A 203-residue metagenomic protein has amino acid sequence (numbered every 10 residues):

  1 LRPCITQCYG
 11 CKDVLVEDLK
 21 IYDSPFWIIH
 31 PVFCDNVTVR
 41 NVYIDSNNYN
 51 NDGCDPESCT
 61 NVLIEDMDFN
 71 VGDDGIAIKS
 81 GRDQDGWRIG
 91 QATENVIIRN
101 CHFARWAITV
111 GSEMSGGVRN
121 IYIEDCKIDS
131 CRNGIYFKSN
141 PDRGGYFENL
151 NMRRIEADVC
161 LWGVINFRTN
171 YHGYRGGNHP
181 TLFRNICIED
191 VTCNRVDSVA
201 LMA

Functional and structural regions predicted by a protein language model:
L1-A203: Extracellular/periplasmic carbohydrate-active domains that bind, remodel, or depolymerize complex polysaccharides
